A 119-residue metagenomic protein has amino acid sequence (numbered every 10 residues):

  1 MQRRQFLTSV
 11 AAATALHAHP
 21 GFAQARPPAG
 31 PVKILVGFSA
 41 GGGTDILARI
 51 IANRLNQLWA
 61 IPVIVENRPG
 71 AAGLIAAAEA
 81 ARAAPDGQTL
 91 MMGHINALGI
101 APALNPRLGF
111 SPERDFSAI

Functional and structural regions predicted by a protein language model:
Q5-A23: N-terminal export signals
A23-D115: N-terminal (or domain-start) structured segment
S117-I119: A conserved helix-loop-strand patch within extracytoplasmic ligand-binding domains of the periplasmic binding
